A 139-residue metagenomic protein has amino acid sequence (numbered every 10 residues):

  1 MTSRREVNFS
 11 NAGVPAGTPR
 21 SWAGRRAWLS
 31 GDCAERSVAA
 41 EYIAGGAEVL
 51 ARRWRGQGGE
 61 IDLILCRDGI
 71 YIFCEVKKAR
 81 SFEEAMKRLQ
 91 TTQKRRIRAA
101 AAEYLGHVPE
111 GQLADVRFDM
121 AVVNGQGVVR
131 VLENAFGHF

Functional and structural regions predicted by a protein language model:
T2, T18-P19, K78-Q126: Catalytic cores of nucleic-acid endonucleases
T2-R52: Acidic-basic catalytic patches of nuclease active cores, encompassing PD-(D/E)XK and other metal-cofactor nuclease
Y42, I61-A85, I97: Conserved catalytic cores of phosphodiester-cleaving nucleases, focusing on short active-site segments
R52-R53, E75: Charged, well-structured alpha/beta interaction segments
W54-R55, E110, V123, G137: Short polar/acidic secondary-structure junctions
G56-G58, R67-G69, N124-G125: A generic beta-sheet turn/junction motif
G59-I61, I72, V116-F118, G127: Change "...and in nucleic-acid phosphodiester-cleaving endonucleases..." to "...and in nucleic-acid processing enzymes
V123-F139: Short, low-complexity, polybasic intrinsically disordered segments
